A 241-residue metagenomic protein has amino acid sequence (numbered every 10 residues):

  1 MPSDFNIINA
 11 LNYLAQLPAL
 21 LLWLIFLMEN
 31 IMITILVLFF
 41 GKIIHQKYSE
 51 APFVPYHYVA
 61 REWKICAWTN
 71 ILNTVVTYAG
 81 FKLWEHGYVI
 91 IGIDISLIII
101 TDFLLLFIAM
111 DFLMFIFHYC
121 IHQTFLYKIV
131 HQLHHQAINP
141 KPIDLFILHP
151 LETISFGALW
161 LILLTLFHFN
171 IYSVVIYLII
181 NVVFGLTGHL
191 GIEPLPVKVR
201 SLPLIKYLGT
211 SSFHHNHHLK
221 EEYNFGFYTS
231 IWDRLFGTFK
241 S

Functional and structural regions predicted by a protein language model:
M1-L166, F225-S241: Non-catalytic, topology-defining segments of multipass membrane proteins
F167-Y228, L235: Functionally important transmembrane alpha-helices
